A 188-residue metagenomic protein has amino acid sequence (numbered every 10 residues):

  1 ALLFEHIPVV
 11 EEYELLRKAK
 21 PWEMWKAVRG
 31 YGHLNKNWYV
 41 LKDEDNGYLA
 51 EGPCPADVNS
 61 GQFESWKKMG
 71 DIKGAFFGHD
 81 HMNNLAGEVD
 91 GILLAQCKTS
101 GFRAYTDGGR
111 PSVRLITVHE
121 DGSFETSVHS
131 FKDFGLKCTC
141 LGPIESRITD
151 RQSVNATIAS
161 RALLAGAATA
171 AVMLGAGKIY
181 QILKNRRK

Functional and structural regions predicted by a protein language model:
A1-D80: His/acidic metal-ligating clusters that form di-metal
Y31-H33, G109, P143, A176: Intrinsically disordered, low-complexity regions
G47-M69, N83-A162: Binuclear metal-dependent phosphoesterase catalytic core
E120, K184-N185: Polar/charged alpha-helical tracts
I148, N185-K188: Intrinsically disordered, highly charged
A159-L183: Hydrophobic alpha-helical topogenic segments used for membrane insertion/localization
